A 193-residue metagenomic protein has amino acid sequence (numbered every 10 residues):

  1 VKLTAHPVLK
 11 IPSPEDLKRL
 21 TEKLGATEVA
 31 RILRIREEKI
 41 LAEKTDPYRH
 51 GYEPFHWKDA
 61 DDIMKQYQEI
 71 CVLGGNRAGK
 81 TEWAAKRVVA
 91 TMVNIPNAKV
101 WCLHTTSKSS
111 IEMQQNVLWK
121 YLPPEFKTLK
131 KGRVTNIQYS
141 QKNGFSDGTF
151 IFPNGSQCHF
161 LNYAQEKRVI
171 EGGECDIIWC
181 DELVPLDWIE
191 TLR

Functional and structural regions predicted by a protein language model:
K2-R193: Phosphate/NTP-binding elements of NTP-utilizing enzymes
